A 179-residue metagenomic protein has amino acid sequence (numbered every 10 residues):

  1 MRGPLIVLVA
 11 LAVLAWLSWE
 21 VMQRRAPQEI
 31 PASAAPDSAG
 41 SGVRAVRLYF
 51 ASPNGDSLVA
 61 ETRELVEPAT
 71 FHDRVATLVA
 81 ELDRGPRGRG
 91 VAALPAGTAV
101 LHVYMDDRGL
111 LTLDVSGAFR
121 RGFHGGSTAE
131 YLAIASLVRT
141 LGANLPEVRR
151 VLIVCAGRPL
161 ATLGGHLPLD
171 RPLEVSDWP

Functional and structural regions predicted by a protein language model:
M1-P179: Bimodal "functional hotspot" detector
